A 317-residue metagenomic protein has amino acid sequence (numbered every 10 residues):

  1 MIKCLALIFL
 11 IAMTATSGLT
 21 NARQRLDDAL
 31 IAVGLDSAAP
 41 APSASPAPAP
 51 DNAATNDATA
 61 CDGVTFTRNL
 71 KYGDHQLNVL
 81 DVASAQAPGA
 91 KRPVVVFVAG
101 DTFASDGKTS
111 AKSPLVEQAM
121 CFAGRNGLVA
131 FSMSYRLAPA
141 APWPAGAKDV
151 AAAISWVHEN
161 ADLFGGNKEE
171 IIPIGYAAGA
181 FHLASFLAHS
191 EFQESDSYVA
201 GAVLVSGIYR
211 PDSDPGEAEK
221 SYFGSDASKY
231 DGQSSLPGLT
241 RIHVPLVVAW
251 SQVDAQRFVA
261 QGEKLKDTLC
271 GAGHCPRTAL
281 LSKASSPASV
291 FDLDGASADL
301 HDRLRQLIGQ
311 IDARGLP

Functional and structural regions predicted by a protein language model:
R25-A90: N-terminal cap/lid segment of alpha/beta-hydrolase-fold proteins
T59-D62, A200, G207-G238, V244: Mobile cap/lid helix-loop segments that gate and shape the active-site cleft of serine hydrolases
K91-T102: Short beta-strand element of the alpha/beta-hydrolase
T102-S110, A130, W156: Serine-hydrolase catalytic-loop signature spanning alpha/beta hydrolases and amidase-signature enzymes
T109-F131: Short amphipathic alpha-helix adjacent to the substrate-entry channel of hydrolases
A152-A218: Primarily recognizes the serine-hydrolase "nucleophile elbow" in alpha/beta-hydrolase and SGNH/GDSL folds
I242, V248-W250: Short beta-strand/loop motif that positions the catalytic acidic residue of the alpha/beta-hydrolase fold
A249, Q256-V259, E263-K266, C270-P317: C-terminal catalytic histidine-bearing segment of alpha/beta-hydrolase fold enzymes
